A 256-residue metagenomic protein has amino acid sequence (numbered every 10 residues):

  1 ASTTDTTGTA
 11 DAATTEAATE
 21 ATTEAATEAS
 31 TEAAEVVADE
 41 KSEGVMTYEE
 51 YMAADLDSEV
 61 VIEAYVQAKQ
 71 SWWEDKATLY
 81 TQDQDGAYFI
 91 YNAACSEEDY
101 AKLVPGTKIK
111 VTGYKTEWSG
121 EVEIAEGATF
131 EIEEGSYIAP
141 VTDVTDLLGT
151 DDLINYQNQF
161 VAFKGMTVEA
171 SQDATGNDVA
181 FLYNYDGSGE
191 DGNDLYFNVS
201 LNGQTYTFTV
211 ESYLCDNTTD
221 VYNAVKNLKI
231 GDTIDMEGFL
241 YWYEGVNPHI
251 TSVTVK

Functional and structural regions predicted by a protein language model:
T3-E40: Intrinsically disordered, low-complexity serine/threonine-rich repeat tracts
E35-K256: OB-fold single-stranded nucleic acid-binding module
